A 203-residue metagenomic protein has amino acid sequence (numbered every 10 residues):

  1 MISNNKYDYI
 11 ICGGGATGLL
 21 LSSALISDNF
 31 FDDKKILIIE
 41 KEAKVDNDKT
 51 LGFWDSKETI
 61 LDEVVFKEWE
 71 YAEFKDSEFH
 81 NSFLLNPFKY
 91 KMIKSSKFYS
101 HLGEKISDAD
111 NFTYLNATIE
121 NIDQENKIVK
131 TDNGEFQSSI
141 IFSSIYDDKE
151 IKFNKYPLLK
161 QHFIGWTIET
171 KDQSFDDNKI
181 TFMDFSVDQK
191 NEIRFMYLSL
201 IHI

Functional and structural regions predicted by a protein language model:
M1-I11, L115, N133: Glycine/serine-rich loop-strand microenvironments at binding/catalytic pocket rims
N5-L37: N-terminal Rossmann-like FAD-binding beta1-loop-alpha1 element of flavoenzymes
A16-T17, A43-V45, D147-K149, D188: Short, solvent-exposed loop/turn segments at secondary-structure junctions
S23, S27, E104, L200: Short, well-ordered alpha-helices that flank and scaffold nucleotide-derived cofactor binding pockets
A24, D28-F30, L37-E78: N-terminal FAD cofactor-binding segment of flavoenzymes
D55-N116, I122-Q124: A conserved beta-strand/loop capping segment in the N-terminal third of enzymes that catalyze redox or closely related
T113-I201: Predominantly flavin-linked oxidoreductase catalytic cores and closely associated redox partners
